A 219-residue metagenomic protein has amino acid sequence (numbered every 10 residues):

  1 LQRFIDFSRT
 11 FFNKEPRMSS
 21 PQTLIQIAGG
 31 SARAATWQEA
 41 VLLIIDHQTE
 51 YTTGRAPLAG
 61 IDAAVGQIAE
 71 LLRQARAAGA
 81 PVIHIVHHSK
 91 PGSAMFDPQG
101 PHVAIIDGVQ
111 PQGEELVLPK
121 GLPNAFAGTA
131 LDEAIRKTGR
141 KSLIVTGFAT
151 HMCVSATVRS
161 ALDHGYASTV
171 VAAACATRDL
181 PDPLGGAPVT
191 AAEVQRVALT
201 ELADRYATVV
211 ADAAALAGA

Functional and structural regions predicted by a protein language model:
L1-R17: Short, Lys/Arg-enriched N-terminal segments with co-localized hydrophobic residues within the first ~10-30 amino acids
F12-K14, S19-V41, A69-R73, M95-A219: Active-site-adjacent betaalpha module
I44-I45, A80-H87, V171: Short beta-strand segments at enzyme active-site cores
E50-T53: Short acidic, Gly/Ser-rich segments with clustered Asp/Glu that frequently serve as metal-coordination loops in enzyme
R55-A63, I144-T150: Short, glycine-rich nucleotide/cofactor-binding loops
P57-A75, A80-P81: A short alpha/beta connector and helix-capping loop motif
H87-H88, P123: Active-site beta-loop-alpha junctions enriched in small/polar residues
P91: Active-site-proximal, substrate-binding regions of enzyme catalytic domains and RNA-binding/basic surfaces
